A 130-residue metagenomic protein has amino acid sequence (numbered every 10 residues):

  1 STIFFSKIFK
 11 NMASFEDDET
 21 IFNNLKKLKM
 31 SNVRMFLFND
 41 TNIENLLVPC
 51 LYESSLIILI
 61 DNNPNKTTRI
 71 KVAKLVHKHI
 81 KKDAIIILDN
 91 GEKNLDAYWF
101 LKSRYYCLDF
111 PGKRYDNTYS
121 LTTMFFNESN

Functional and structural regions predicted by a protein language model:
S1-N42: SAM cofactor-binding core of SAM-dependent methyltransferases, primarily the Rossmann-like beta-alpha-beta module
T2-S6, F22, K26, L47-V48 (+2 more regions): Short amphipathic alpha-helical segments and helix-helix/interface helices
N11-A13, V33-M35, S54-I58, A84-I86: Hydrophobic beta-strand segments of well-ordered beta-sheets in folded domains
V33, P49, I58, N62-N65: Glycine-rich phosphate-binding "P-loop"
N42-E53: Short amphipathic alpha-helix with an adjacent loop that forms part of the alpha/beta core around
L56, N63-N130: C-terminal substrate-binding/active-site "lid" region of AdoMet-derived donor-dependent transferases
